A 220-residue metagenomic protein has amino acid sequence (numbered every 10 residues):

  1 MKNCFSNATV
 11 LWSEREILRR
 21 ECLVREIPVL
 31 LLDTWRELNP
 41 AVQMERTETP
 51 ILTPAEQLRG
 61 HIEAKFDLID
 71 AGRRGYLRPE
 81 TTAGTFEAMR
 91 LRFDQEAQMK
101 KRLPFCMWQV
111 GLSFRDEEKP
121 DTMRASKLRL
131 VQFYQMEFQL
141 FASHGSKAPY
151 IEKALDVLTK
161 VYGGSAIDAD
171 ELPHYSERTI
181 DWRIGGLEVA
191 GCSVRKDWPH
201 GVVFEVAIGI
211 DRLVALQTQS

Functional and structural regions predicted by a protein language model:
M1-S220: TRNA-recognition modules of translation machinery and tRNA-sensing kinases, especially anticodon-binding
